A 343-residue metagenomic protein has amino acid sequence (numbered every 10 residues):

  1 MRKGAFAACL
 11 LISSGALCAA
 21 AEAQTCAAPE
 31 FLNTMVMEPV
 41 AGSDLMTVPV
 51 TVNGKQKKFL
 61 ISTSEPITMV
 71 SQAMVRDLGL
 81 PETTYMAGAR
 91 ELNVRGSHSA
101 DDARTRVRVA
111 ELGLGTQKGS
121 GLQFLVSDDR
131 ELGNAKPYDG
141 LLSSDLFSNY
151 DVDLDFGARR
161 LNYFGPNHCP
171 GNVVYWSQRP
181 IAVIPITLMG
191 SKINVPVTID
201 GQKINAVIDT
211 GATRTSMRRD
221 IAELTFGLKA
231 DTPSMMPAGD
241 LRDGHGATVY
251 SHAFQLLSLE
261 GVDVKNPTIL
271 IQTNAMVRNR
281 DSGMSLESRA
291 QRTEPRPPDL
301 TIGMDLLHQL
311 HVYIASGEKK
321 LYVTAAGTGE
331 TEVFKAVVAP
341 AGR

Functional and structural regions predicted by a protein language model:
M1-G4: Positively charged n-region of N-terminal signal peptides that target proteins for export
A7-A16: Bacterial N-terminal signal peptides
A20-R343: Pepsin/retropepsin-fold aspartyl endopeptidases
